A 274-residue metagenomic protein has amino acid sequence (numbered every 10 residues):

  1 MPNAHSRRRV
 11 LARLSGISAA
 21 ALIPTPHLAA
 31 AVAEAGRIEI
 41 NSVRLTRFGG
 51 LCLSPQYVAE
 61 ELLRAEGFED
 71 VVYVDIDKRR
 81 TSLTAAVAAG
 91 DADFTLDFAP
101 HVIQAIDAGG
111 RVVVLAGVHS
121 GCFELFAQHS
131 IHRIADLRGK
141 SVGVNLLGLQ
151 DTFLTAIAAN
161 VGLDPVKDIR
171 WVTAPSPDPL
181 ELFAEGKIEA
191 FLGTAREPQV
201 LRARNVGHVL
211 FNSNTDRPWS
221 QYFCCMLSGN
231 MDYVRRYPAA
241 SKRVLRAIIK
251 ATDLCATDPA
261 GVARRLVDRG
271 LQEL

Functional and structural regions predicted by a protein language model:
N3, R9-A31: N-terminal export signals
S15, A92, I188, R246-D253: Solvent-exposed alpha-helix faces
V32-P177, L182-E185, E189-A195, V206 (+2 more regions): Short, glycine-/small- and polar/acidic-enriched structural segments that line small-molecule recognition paths
R37-V43, L51, R202-A203, R264-L274: An extracytoplasmic/periplasmic, membrane-proximal ligand-sensing/linker region
E124-F126, M226-S228, Y233-V234: Short glycine- and hydrophobic/aromatic-rich loop-to-beta-strand nucleating segment in the catalytic cores
H132-A135, R235, A239: Proline/Glycine/Serine-rich low-complexity intrinsically disordered segments that serve as flexible stalks/linkers
R236-L274: Secondary-structure end/capping motifs
